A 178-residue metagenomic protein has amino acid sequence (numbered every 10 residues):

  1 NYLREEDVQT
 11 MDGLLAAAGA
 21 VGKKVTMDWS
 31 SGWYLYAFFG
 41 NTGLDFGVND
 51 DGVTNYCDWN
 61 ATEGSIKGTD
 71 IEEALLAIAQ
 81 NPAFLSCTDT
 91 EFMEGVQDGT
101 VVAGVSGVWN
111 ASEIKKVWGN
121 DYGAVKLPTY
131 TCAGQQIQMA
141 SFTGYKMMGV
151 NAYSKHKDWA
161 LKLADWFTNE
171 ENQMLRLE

Functional and structural regions predicted by a protein language model:
Y2-D7, D45, Y153-A160: Short helix-loop capping/hinge motifs at secondary-structure junctions, enriched in acidic/polar residues
Q9-G13, F84-D98: Short helix-initiation/N-cap motifs at beta->coil->alpha
D12-N60, V101-A103: Extracytoplasmic/periplasmic solute-binding protein
L15-A20, V53-T88: Glycine-centered hinge/linker elements that transmit conformational signals in sensory and ligand-binding systems
L15-G19, Y36, E72-A79, M93 (+4 more regions): Non-transmembrane alpha-helical segments in soluble domains of secreted/periplasmic/extracellular proteins
M27, C87-T88, V105-G107: Short beta-strand and adjacent tight-turn residues that come in two discontinuous sequence segments and form the edges
V102-G107, G123-V125: Paired acidic/hydrophobic, glycine-rich loop segments that form the ligand-binding mouth/hinge of periplasmic-binding
K116-L177: Extracytoplasmic/periplasmic substrate-recognition and gating elements
